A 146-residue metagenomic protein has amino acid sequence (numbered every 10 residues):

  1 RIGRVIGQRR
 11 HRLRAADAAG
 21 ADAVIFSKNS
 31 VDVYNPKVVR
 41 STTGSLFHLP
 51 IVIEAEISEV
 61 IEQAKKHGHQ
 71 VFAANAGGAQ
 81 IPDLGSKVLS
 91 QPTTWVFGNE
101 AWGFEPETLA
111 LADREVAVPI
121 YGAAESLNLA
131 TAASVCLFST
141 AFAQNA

Functional and structural regions predicted by a protein language model:
R1-G78: RNA substrate-binding interface of SAM-dependent RNA methyltransferases
Q8, P82, V135: Active-site-proximal flexible loops/turns
A15-A19, V33-L46, P106-A146: Structured adenosyl-cofactor binding patch, chiefly the S-adenosyl-L-methionine
P36-V38, Q63, L84-K87, L129: Short secondary-structure transition/capping segments
G68, V88-T94, V135-Q144: Short flexible/disordered coil segments
F72-A124: Active-site/ligand-binding-proximal alpha/beta "capping" segment
